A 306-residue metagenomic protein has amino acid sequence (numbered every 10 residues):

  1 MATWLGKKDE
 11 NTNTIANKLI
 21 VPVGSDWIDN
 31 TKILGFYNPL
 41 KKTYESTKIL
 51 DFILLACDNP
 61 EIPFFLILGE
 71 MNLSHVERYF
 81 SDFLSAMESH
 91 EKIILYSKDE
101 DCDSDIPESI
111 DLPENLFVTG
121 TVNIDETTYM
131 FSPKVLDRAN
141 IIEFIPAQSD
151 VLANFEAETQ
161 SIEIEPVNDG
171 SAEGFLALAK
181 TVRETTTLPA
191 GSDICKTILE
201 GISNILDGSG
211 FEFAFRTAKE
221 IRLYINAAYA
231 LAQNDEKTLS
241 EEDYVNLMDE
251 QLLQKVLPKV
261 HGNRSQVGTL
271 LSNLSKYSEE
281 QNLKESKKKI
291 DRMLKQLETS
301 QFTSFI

Functional and structural regions predicted by a protein language model:
M1-D169: AAA+ P-loop NTPase catalytic core and its hallmark functional loops
E114, E158-I306: Alpha-helical lid/collar subdomain of P-loop NTPases
